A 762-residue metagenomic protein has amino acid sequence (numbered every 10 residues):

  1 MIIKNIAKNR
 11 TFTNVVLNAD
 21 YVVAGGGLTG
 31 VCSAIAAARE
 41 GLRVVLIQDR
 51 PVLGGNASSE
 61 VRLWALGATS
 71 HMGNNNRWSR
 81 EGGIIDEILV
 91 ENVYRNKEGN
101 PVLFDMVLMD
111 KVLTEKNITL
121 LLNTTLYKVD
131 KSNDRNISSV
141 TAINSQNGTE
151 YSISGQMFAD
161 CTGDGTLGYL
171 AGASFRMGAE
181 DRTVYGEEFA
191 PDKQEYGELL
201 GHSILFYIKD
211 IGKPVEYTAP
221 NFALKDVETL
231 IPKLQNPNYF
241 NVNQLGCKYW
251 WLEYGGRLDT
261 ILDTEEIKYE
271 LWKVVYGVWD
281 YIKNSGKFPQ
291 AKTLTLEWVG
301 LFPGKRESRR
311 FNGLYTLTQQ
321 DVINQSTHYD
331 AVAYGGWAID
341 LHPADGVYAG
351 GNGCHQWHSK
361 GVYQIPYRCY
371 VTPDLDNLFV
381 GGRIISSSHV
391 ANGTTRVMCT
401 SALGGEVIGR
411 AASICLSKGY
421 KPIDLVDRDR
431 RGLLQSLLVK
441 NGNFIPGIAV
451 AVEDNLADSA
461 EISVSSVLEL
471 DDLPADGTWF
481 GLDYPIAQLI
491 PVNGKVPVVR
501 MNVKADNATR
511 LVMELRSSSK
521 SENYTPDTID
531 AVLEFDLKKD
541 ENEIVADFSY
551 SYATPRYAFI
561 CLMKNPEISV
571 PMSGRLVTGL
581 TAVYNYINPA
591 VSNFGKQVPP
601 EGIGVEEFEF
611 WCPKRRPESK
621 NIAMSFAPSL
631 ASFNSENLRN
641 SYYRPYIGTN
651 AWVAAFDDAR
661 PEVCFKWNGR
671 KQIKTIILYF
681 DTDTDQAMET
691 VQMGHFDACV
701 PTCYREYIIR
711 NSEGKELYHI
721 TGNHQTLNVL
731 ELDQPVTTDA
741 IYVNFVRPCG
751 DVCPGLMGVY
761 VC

Functional and structural regions predicted by a protein language model:
I2, K8-R10, V16-N18, A36 (+10 more regions): Conserved N-terminal/central alpha/beta ligand/cofactor-binding core
I2, N56, E81, Y127 (+6 more regions): Flavin (FAD/FMN)-binding glycine-rich loop and adjacent Rossmann-like elements that form
V15-G27: Beta1/beta-strand and adjacent pyrophosphate-binding region of the FAD-binding site in flavoprotein oxidoreductases
G30: N-terminal Rossmann-fold NAD(P) dinucleotide-binding loop
D130-S152: Conserved beta-strand-loop-beta-strand element in the redox core of flavoprotein oxidoreductases
P497-V503: Extra-cytoplasmic beta-strand recognition segments
N502, L511-N523, T578, R644-E716 (+1 more regions): Aromatic, loop-rich ligand-recognition surfaces of beta-strand-rich domains
M563-F633, G750-C762: Short, surface-exposed beta-strand/loop patches at domain edges that form aromatic-rich interfacial subsites
